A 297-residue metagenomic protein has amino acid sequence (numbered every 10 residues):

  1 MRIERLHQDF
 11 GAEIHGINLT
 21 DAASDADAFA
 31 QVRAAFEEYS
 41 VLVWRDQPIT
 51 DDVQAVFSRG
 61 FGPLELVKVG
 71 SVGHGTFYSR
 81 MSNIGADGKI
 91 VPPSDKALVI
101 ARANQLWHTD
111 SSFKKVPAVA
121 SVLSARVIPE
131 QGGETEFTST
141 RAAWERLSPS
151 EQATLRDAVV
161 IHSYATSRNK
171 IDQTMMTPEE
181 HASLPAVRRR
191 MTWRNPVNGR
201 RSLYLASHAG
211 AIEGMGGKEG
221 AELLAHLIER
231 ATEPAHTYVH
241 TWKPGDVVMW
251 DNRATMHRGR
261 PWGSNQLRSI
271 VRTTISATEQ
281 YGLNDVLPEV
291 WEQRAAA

Functional and structural regions predicted by a protein language model:
R2-M249, R253-A297: Fe(II)/2-oxoglutarate oxygenase catalytic core
